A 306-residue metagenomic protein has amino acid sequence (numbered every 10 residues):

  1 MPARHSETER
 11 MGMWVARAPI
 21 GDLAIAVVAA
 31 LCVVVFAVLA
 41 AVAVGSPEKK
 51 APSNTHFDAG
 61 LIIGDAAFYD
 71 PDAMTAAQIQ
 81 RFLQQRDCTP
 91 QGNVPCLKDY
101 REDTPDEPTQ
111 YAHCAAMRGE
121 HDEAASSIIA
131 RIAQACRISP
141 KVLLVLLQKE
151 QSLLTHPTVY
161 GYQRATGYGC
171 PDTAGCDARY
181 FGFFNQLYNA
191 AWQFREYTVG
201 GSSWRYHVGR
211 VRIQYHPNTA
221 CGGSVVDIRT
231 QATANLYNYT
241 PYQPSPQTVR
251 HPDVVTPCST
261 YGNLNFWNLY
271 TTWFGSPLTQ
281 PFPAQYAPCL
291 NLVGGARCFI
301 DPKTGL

Functional and structural regions predicted by a protein language model:
P2, G12-V28, A40-C88, G169-L306: Non-catalytic cell-wall polysaccharide-engagement segments
A29-A37: Core hydrophobic alpha-helical transmembrane segments of single-pass membrane proteins
F68-E150: Export/targeting segments at the very N-terminus of extracytoplasmic proteins
C114-A116, L153-F181: Substrate-binding clefts and substrate-entry loops adjacent to catalytic sites of polymer-processing enzymes acting on
K141-L144, T155-Y160, S203: Short, solvent-exposed secondary-structure capping/transition elements
K149-S152, E196: A short linear boundary/processing microfeature
